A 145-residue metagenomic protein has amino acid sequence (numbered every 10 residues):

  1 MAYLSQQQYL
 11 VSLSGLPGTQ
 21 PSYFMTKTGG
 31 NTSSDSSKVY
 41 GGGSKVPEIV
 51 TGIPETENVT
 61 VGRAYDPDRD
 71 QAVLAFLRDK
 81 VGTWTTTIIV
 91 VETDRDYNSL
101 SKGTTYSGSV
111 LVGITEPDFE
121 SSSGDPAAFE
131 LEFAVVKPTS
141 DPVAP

Functional and structural regions predicted by a protein language model:
M1-Q71, G103-E130: Solvent-exposed edge beta-strands and adjacent loop segments that serve as assembly or binding interfaces
Q7, T86, V90-E92, P138-D141: Polar/charged side chains located within well-ordered beta-strands of beta-rich proteins
V11-G18, V90-S99, V135: Short acidic, glycine-rich loop/turn motifs
G62-A64, I89-V91, E132-A134: Residue-level recognition of well-ordered beta-strand positions that form the cores of beta-sheet-rich folds across
D66-P67, R95-Y97, P117-D118, P138-S140: Short Gly/Pro-enriched loop/turn and capping motifs at secondary-structure junctions
D68-A75, P142-V143: Short, conserved charged micro-motifs
A72-S107: Short, acidic/charged, Gly/Pro-enriched secondary-structure junctions
S123-P145: C-terminal or internal capping secondary-structure element at the end of a domain, subdomain, or sheet
